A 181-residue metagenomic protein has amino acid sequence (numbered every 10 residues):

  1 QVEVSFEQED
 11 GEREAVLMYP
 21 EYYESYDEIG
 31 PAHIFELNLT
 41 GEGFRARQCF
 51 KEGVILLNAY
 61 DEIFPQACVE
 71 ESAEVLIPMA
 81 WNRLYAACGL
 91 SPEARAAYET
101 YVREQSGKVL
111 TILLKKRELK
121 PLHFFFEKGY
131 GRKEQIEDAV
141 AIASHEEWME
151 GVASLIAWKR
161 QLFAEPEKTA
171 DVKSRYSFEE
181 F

Functional and structural regions predicted by a protein language model:
Q1-V102, G107-G129: Solvent-exposed loop and capping/linker segments of extracellular ligand-binding repeat ectodomains
E9, E99-L114, F126, E134-S144 (+1 more regions): Ankyrin-repeat boundary/"N-cap" motif
R45-C49, H123, Q135, A153 (+1 more regions): Generic marker of "main functional regions" within proteins
E118-F126, W148-R160, A164, Y176-S177: Ankyrin repeat structural motif
